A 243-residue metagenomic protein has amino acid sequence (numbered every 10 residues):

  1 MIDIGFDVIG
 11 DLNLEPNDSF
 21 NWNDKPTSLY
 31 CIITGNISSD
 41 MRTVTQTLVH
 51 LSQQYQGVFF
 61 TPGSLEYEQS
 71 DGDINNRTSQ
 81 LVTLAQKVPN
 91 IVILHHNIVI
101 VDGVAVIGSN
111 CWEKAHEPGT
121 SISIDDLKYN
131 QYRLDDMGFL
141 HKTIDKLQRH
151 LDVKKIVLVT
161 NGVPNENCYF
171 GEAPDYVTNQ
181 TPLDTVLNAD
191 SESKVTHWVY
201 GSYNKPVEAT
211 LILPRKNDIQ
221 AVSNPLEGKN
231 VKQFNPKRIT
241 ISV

Functional and structural regions predicted by a protein language model:
M1-F60, L65-N76, I241-V243: N-terminal active-site segment of His-dependent metallophosphoesterases
I2-D3, I100, P182-H197, N204-V243: Binuclear metal-dependent phosphoesterase catalytic core
D3-N13, G103-W112, V157-V159, D218-L226: Active-site-proximal beta-strand elements of phosphoester/diester hydrolases
D7-D11, C31-N36, F59-S64, V92-H96 (+3 more regions): Active-site neighborhood of phospho(di)ester-bond hydrolases with catalytic His/Asp-centered motifs
N13-F20, S38-T43, L65-G72, I98-I100 (+4 more regions): Active-site environment of divalent metal-dependent phosphoester hydrolases
T45-V49, I74-S79, P174-D184: Charged helix-capping and loop-helix junction motifs
S70-H95: Glycine/small-residue-rich loop that forms an oxyanion/phosphate-binding "nest" at active or ligand-binding sites
I107-Y176: Active-site-proximal loop/helix segment associated with metal-binding centers of metalloenzymes
